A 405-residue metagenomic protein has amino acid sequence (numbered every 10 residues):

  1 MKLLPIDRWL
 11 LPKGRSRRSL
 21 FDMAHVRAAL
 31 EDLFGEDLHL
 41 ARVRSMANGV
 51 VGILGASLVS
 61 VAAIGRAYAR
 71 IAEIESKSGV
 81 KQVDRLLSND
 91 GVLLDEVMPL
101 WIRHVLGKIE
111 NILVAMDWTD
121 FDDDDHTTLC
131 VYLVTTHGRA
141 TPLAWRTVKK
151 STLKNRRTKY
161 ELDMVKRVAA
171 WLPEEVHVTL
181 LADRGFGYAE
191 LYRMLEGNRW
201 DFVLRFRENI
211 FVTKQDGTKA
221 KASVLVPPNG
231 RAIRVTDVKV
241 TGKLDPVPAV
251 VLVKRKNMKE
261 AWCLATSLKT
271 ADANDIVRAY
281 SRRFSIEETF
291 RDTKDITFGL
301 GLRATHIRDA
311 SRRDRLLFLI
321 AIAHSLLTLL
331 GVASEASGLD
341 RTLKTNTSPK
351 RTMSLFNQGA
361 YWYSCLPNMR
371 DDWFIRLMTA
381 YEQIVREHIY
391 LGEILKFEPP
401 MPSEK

Functional and structural regions predicted by a protein language model:
K2-L58, P99, E110, T136-K405: Single, function-defining residue in the core of a domain
A47, V61-A62, V80, D84: Short amphipathic alpha-helical segments
L54, R70, N89: Nucleic-acid substrate recognition interfaces
A56-R66: Short, charged amphipathic recognition helices of the HTH superfamily and cognate SANT/SANTA-like modules
Y68-Q82: Short, basic interhelical loop/turn and adjoining N-cap of the next helix at nucleic-acid- or acidic-partner-contacting
E73-I74, D122-D125, E190: Short active-site-adjacent helix-start/loop capping segments
S78-G138, A144, K149: Active-site-proximal, Lys/Arg-enriched surface segment that forms a nucleic-acid-binding/basic interface patch
